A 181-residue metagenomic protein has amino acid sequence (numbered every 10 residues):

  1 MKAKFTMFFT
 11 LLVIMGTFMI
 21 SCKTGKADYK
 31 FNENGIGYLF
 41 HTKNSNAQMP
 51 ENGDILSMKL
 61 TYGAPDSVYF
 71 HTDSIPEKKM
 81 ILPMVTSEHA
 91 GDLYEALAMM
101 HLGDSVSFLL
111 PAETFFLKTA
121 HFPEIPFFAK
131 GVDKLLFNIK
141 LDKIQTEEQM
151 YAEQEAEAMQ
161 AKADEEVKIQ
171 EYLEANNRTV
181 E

Functional and structural regions predicted by a protein language model:
M1-F9: Bacterial N-terminal signal peptides that target proteins for export
F5, C22-E181: Cross-family detector of peptidyl-prolyl cis-trans isomerase
T17-S21: C-terminal motif of bacterial Sec signal peptides marking the signal peptidase cleavage site
